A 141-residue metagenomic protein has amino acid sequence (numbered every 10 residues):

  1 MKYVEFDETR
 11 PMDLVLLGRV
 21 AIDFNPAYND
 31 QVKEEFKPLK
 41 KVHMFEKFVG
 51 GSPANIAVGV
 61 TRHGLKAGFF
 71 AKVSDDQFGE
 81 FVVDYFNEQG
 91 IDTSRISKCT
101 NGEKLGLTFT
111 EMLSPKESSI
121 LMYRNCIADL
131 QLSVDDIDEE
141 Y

Functional and structural regions predicted by a protein language model:
K2-I91, I120, D129-D135: Glycine-rich phosphate/adenosyl-contacting loop at the front of the ribokinase-like
E5-T9, N101-G102, L113-S114, Y141: Solvent-exposed alpha-helices and their adjacent loops that cap or buttress functional pockets in soluble metabolic
L16, R95-K98, E111, R124: Structural signal for conserved beta-strand scaffold positions within catalytic alpha/beta enzyme cores
V73-S74, S94-E103: Beta-strand->loop->alpha-helix junctions that form or flank phosphate-binding loops in nucleotide-handling enzymes
L105-T110: Short alpha-helix plus adjacent loop in nuclease-associated cores
E111-Y141: Conserved phosphate-binding/catalytic loop of the ribokinase/pfkB sugar-kinase fold
